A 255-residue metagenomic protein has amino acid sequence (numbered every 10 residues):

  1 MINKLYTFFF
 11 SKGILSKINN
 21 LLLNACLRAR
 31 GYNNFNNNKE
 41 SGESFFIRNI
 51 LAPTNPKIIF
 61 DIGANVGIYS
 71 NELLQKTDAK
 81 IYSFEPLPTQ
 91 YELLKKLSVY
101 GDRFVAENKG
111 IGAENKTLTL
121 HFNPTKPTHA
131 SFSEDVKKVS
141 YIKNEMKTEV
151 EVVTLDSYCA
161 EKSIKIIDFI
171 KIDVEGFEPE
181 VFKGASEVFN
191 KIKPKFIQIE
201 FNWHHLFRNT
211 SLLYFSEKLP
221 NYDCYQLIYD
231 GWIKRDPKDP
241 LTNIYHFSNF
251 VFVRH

Functional and structural regions predicted by a protein language model:
M1-H255: Phosphate/nucleotide-binding beta-alpha loop and adjacent structural elements of enzyme active sites
